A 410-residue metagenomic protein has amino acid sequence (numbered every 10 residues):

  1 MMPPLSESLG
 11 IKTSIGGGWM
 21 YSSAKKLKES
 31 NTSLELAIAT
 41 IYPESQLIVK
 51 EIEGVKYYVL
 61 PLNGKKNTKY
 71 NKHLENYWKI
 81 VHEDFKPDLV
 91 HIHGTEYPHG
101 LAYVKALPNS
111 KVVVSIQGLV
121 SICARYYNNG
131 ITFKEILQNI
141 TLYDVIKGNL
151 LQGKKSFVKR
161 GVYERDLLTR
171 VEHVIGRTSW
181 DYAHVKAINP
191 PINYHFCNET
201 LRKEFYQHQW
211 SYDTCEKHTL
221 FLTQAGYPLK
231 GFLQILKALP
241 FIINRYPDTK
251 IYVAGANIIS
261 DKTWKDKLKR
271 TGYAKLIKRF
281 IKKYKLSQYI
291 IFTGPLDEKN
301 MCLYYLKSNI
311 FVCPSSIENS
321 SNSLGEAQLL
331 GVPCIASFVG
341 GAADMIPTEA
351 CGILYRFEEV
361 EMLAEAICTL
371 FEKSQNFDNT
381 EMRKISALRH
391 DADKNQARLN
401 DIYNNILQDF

Functional and structural regions predicted by a protein language model:
M1-S45, E51-K56, D393, N404 (+1 more regions): N-terminal subdomain of nucleotide-sugar transferases
H82, P295, L303-S308: Short alpha-helical donor nucleotide-sugar binding micro-motif in glycosyltransferases
S211-K230, L236-F241, I251-A254: Conserved donor-binding/catalytic core segment of Leloir-type glycosyltransferases
K265-P295, K299: Nucleotide-activated donor-binding/catalytic signature segment of Leloir-type glycosyltransferases, i.e., the conserved
S316: Aromatic "clamp/platform" in nucleotide-sugar-dependent glycosyltransferases that forms part of the donor/acceptor
P333-A336: Short hydrophobic beta-strand element within catalytic cores of glycosyltransferases and related nucleotide-activated
T348-E349, I353-V360, T369-Q375: Conserved acidic donor-binding segment of nucleotide-sugar-dependent glycosyltransferases
Q375-F410: A charged, aromatic-enriched C-terminal amphipathic alpha-helix characteristic of glycosyltransferases across folds
